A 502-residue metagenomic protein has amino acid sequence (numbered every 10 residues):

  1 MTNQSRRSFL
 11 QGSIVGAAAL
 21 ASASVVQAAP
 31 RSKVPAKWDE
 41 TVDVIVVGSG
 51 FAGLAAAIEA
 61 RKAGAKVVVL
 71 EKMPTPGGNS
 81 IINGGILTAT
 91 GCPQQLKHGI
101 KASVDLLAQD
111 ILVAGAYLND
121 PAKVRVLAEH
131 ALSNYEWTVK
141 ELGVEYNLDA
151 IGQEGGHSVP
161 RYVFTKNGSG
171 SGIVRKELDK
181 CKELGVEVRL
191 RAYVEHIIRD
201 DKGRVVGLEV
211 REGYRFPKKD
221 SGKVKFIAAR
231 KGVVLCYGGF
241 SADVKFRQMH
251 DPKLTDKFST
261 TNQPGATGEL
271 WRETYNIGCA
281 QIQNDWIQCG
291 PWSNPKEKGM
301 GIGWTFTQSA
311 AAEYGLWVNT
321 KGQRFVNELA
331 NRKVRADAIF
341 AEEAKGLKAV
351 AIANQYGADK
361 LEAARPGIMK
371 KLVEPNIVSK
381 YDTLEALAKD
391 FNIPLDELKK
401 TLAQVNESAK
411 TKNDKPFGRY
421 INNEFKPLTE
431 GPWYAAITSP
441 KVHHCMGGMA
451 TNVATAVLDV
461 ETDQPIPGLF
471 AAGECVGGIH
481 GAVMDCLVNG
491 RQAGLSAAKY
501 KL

Functional and structural regions predicted by a protein language model:
M1-A17: N-terminal secretory signal peptides and thylakoid transit peptides that target proteins across membranes
G12-I14, K72-E187, R191-Y193, R204 (+4 more regions): Conserved N-terminal/central alpha/beta ligand/cofactor-binding core
W38-G50: Beta1/beta-strand and adjacent pyrophosphate-binding region of the FAD-binding site in flavoprotein oxidoreductases
K66-E71: Short beta-strand "acidic-cap" motif of Rossmann-like dinucleotide-binding folds
R215-E297, Q492: Glycine-rich loop(s) and the adjacent beta-strand/alpha-helix scaffold that form part
T255-N262, E269, V476-Y500: A conserved FAD-binding loop/helix module that cradles the flavin
W271-E273, A280-I393: An anion/pyrophosphate-binding glycine-rich loop and adjacent beta-alpha core in soluble alpha-beta enzymes
E397-G477: A glycine-rich dinucleotide-binding beta-alpha-beta segment and adjacent secondary-structure elements that constitute
